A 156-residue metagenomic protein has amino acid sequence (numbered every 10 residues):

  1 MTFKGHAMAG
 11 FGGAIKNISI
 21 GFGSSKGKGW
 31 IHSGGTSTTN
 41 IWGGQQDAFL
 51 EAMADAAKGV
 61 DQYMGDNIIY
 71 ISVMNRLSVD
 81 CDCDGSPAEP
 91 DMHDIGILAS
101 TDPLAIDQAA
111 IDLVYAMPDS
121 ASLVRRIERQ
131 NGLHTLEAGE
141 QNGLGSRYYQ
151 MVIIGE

Functional and structural regions predicted by a protein language model:
M1-E156: Extended, low-polarity segments enriched in aliphatic/aromatic residues
